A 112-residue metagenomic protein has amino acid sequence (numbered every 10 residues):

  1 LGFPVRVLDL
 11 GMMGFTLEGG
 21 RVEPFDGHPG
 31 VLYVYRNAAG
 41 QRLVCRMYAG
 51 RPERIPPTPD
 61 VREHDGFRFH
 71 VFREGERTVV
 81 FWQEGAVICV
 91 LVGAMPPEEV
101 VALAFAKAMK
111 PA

Functional and structural regions predicted by a protein language model:
L1-R77: Short, solvent-exposed recognition patches
R36-G40, D60-A112: A short, solvent-exposed beta-edge/loop patch
